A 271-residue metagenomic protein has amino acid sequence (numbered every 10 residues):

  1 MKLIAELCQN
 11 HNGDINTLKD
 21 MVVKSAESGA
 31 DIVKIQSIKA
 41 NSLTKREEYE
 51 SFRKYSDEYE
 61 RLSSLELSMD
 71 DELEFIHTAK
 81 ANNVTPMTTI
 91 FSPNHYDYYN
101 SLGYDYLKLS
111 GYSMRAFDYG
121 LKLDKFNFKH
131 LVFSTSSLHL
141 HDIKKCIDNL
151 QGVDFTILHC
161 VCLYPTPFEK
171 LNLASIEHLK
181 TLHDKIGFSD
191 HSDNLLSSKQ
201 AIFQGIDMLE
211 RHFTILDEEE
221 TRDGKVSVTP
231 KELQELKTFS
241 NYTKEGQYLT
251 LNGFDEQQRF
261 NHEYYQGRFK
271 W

Functional and structural regions predicted by a protein language model:
M1-W271: Catalytic cores and adjacent flexible loops of soluble metabolic enzymes that perform enolate/carbanion chemistry on
